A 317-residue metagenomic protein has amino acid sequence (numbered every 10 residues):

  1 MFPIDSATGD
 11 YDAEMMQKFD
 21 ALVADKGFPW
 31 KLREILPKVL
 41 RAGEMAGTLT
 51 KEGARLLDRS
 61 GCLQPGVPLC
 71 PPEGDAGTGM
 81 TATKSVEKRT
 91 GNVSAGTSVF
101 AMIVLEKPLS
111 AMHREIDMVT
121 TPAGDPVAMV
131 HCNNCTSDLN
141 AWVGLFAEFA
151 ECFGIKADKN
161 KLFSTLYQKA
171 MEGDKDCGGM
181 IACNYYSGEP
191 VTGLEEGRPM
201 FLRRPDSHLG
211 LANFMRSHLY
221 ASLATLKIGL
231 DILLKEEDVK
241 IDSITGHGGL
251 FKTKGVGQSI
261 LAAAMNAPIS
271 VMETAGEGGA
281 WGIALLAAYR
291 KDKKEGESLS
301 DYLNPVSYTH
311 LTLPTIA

Functional and structural regions predicted by a protein language model:
F2-R33, L40-T245, L250-L311, A317: Active-site core segments that coordinate phosphate-bearing ligands/cofactors across diverse enzyme families
